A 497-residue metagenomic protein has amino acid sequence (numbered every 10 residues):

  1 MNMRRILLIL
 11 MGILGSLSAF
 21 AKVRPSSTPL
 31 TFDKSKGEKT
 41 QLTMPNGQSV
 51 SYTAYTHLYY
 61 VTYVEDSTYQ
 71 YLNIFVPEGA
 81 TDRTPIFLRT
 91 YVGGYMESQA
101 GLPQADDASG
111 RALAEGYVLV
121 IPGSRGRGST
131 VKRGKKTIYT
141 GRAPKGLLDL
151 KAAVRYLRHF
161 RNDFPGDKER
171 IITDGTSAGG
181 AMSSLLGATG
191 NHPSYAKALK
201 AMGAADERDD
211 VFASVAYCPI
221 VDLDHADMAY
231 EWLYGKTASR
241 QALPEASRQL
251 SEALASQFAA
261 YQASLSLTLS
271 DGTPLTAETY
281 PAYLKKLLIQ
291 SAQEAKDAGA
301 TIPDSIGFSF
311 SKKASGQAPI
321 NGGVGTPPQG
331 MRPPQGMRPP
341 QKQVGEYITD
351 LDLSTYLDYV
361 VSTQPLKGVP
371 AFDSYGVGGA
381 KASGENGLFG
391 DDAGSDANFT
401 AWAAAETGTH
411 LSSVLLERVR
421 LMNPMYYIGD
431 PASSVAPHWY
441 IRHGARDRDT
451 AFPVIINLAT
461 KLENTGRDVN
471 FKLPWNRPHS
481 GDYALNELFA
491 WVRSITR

Functional and structural regions predicted by a protein language model:
R24-T81, H410-L421, D430: N-terminal cap/lid segment of alpha/beta-hydrolase-fold proteins
L72, D82-G93: Short beta-strand element of the alpha/beta-hydrolase
R89-L147, G187-T189, R477: Cap/lid segment of the alpha/beta-hydrolase catalytic domain
Y139-D163: Alpha/beta-hydrolase active-site loop
H159-L233: Primarily recognizes the serine-hydrolase "nucleophile elbow" in alpha/beta-hydrolase and SGNH/GDSL folds
A226-Y230, L267-Q341, P437-D447, I456-A459 (+1 more regions): C-terminal catalytic histidine-bearing segment of alpha/beta-hydrolase fold enzymes
Q293-L421: Long, low-complexity, polar/charged, intrinsically disordered or flexibly structured peripheral segments
D352, D449-V454: Conserved alpha/beta-hydrolase "acid-adjacent" motif
